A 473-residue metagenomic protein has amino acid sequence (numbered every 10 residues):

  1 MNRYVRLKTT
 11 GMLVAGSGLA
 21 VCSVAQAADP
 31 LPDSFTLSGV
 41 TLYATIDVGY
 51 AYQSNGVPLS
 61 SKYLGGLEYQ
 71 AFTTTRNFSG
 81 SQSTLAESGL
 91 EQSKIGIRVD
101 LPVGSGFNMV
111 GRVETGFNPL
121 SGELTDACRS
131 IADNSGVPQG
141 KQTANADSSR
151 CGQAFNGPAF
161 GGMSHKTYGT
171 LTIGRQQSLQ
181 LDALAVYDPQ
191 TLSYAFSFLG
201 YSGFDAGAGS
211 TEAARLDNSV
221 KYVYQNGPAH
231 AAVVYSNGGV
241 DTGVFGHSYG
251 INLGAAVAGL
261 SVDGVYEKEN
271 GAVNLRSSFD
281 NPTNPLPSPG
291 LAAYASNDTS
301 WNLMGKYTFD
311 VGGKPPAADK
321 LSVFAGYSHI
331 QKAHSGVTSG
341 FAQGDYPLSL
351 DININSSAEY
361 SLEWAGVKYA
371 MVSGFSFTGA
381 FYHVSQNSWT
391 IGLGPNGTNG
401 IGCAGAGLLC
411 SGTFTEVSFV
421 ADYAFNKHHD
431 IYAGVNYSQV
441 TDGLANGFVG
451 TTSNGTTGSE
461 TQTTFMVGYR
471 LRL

Functional and structural regions predicted by a protein language model:
G16-G18, C22-Y43, N55-K62, L179-A214 (+4 more regions): Outer-membrane beta-barrel biogenesis signature
P32, G96-R98, F160-M163, K221-V223 (+6 more regions): Outer-membrane beta-barrel architecture
P32-Y50, G80-G238, F245-H247, L253-S261: Outer membrane beta-barrel
T36-A44, L101, S105-G111, T167-L171 (+10 more regions): Outer-envelope beta-barrel architecture signal
A44-Y52, G111-T115, R175, V233-N237 (+5 more regions): Transmembrane beta-barrel strands of outer-membrane/channel proteins
Y50-P58, F117-E123, L179-A183, G239-D241 (+6 more regions): Gram-negative outer-membrane beta-barrel proteins
G254-S418, Y423: Detector for outer-membrane/organellar transmembrane beta-barrel domains, recognizing the amphipathic beta-strand
F425, T457-L473: Outer-membrane beta-barrel "beta-signal"
